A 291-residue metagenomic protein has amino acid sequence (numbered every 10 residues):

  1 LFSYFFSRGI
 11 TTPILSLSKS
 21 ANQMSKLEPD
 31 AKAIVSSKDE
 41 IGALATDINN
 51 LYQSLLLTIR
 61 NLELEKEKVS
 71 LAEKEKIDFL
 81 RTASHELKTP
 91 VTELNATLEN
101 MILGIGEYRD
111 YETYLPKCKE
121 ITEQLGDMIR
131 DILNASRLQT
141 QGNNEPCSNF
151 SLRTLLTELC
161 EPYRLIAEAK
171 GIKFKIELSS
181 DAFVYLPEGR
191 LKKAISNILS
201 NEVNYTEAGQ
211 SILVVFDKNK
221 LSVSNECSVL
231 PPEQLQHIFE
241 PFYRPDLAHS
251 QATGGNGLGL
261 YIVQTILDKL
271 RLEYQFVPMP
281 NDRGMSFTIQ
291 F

Functional and structural regions predicted by a protein language model:
L1-I77, L98-L103, E107, P116 (+7 more regions): Membrane-proximal HAMP signal-relay module
I34-S36, P146-N149, E168, K173-F183: Conserved catalytic submotifs in the C-terminal HATPase_c
K38, G42, P146-E161, F174-K175: A conserved beta-strand-to-alpha-helix junction within the catalytic ATP-binding
E123-S136: Coiled-coil phosphoacceptor/dimerization helix of two-component systems
T140-E145, F183-P187: Conserved micro-motifs of the catalytic ATP-binding
L152, V229-E240: Short helix N-cap motif at coil->helix boundaries in the Bergerat
E202-V203: Short helix-loop "hinge" at the ATP-lid/N-box region of the Bergerat-fold HATPase_c
R271-P278: Glycine-rich ATP-binding loops of the HATPase_c
